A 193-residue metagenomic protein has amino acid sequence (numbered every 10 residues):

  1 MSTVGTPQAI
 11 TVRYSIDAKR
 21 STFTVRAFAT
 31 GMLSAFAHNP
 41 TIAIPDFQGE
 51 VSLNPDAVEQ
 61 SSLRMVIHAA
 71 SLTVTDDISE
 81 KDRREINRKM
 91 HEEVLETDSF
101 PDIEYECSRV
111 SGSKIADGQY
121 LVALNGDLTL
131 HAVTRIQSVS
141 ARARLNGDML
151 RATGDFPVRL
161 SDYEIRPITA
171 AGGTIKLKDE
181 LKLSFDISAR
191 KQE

Functional and structural regions predicted by a protein language model:
M1-E193: Low-complexity, acidic/polar, glycine-enriched regions of mature
